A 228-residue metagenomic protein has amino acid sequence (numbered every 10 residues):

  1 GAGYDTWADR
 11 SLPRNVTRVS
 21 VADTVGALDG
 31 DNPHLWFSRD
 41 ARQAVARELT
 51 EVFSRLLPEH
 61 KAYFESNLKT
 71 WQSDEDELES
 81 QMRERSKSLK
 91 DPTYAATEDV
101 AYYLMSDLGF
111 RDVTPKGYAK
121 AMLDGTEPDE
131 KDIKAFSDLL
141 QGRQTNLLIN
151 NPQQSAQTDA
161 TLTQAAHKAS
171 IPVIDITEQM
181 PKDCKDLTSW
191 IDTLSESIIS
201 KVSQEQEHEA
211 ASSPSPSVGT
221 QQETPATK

Functional and structural regions predicted by a protein language model:
G1-K228: Extracytoplasmic metal-acquisition and chelation regions
